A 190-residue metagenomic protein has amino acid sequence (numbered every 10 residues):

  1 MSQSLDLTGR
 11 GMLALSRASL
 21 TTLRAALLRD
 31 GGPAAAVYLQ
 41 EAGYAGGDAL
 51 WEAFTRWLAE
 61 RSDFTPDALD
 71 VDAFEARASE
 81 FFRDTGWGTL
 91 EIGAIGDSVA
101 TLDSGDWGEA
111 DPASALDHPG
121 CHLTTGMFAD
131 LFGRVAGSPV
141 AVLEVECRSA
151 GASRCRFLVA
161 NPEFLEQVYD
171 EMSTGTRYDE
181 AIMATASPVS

Functional and structural regions predicted by a protein language model:
M1-T101, D106-L123, V140-S190: N-terminal accessory segment detector
C121-G137: Active-site helix/loop of acyl-thioester processing domains in fatty-acid/polyketide metabolism, spanning hotdog-fold
